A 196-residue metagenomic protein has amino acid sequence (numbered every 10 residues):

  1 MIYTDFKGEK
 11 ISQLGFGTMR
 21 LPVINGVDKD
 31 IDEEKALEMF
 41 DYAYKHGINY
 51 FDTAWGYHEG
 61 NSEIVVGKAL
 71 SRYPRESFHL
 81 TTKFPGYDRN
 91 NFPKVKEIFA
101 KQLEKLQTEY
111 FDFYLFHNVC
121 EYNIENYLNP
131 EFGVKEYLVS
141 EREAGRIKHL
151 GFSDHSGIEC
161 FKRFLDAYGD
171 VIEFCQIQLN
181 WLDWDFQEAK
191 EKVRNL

Functional and structural regions predicted by a protein language model:
M1, F40, E63, G67 (+4 more regions): Generic structural signal for well-ordered alpha-helices, preferentially at hydrophobic/aromatic core positions
M1-F78, Y137, E143: N-terminal binding-site loop/beta-alpha segment at the start of enzyme catalytic domains that lines or forms
Y3, I11-G15, N49-Y50, S77-K83 (+3 more regions): Structural preference for beta-strand elements that scaffold enzyme active sites
M19-L21, A54-G56, K83-Y87, F116-V119 (+2 more regions): Active-site beta-loop-alpha junctions enriched in small/polar residues
R20-E34, K83-P93, Y122-Y127, S156: Active-site mouth loops of central-metabolism enzymes
D28-A43, N91-Q107, S156-D166: Short, acidic/polar
E104-N126: Active-site groove signature of glycoside hydrolases
V119-L196: Beta/alpha (TIM)-barrel catalytic core signal, keyed to glycine-rich beta->alpha loops juxtaposed to Asp/Glu that bind
